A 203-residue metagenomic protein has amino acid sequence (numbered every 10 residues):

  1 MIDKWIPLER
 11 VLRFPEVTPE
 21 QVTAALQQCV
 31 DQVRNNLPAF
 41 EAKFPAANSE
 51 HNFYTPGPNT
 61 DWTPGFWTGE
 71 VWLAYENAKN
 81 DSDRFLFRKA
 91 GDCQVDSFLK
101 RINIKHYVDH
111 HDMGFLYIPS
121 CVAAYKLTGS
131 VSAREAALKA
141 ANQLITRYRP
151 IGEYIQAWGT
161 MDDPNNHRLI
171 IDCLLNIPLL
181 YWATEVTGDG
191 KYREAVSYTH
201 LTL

Functional and structural regions predicted by a protein language model:
I2-P56, D83: Acidic, Ser/Thr/Pro-rich intrinsically disordered transcriptional activation regions
P7, T60-Y75, D109-K126, H167-E185: Well-ordered alpha-helical segments within folded domains of soluble proteins
V11-L26, A74-D92, A124-L138, T184-A195: Structural helix-adjacent loops and short alpha-helical linkers that scaffold large soluble proteins
N36-T55, S97-H111, T146-N165: Glycine- and aromatic-rich loop/turn segments at beta-sheet edges
W72-K79, D92-H106, V122-G129, I145 (+1 more regions): Generic short alpha-helical segment signal, independent of protein family or function, capturing local helix propensity
R84-K100, D112-P119: A short glycine/small-residue-enriched secondary-structure motif
I118-A183: Internal, well-ordered domain-core segments that constitute the primary functional module of diverse proteins
T199-L203: Conserved small/polar residues in nucleotide/adenosyl-binding loops
